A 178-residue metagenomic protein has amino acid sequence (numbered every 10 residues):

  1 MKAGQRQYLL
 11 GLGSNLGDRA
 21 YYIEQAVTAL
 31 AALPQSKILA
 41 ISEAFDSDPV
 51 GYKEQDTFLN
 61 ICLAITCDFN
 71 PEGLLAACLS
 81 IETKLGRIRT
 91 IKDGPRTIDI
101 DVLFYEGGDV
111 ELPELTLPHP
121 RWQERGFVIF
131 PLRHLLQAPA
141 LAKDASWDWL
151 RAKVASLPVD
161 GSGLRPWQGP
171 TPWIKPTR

Functional and structural regions predicted by a protein language model:
K2-L12, L16-T97, E106-G107, R151: Nucleotide and nucleotide-moiety/phosphate-recognizing core
V50-T57, F69, L75, S80-R178: Flexible, gly/pro- and Lys/Arg-enriched active-site loops
